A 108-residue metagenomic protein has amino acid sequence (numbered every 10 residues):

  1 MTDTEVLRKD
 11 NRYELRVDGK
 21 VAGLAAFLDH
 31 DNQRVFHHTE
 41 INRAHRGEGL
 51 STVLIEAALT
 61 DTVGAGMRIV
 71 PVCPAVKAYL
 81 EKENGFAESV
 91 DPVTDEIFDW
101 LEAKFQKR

Functional and structural regions predicted by a protein language model:
T2-L24, Q33, T60-R108: Terminal substrate-recognition subdomain of acyl/acetyltransferases
A25, T39: Conserved GNAT-family N-acetyltransferase fold
D29-H37: A conserved beta-turn-beta hairpin within the catalytic core of GNAT-like acetyltransferases that forms part
F36, L50-V53, P71: Generic alpha-helix structural propensity
E40-R46: A short, internal acetyl-CoA/4′-phosphopantetheine-binding micro-motif in the GNAT/acyltransferase core
G47-L59: Conserved acetyl-CoA-binding loop-helix of GNAT-fold acetyltransferases
